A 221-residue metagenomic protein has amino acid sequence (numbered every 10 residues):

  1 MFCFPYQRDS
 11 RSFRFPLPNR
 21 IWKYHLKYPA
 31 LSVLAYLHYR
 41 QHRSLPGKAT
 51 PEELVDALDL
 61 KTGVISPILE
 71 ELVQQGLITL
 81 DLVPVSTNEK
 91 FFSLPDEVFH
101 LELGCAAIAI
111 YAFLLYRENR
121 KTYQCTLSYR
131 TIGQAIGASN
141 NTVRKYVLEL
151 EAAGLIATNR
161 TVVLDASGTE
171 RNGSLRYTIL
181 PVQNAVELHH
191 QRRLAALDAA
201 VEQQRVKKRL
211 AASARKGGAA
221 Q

Functional and structural regions predicted by a protein language model:
M1-Q221: Electropositive, intrinsically flexible nucleic-acid-contacting patches
